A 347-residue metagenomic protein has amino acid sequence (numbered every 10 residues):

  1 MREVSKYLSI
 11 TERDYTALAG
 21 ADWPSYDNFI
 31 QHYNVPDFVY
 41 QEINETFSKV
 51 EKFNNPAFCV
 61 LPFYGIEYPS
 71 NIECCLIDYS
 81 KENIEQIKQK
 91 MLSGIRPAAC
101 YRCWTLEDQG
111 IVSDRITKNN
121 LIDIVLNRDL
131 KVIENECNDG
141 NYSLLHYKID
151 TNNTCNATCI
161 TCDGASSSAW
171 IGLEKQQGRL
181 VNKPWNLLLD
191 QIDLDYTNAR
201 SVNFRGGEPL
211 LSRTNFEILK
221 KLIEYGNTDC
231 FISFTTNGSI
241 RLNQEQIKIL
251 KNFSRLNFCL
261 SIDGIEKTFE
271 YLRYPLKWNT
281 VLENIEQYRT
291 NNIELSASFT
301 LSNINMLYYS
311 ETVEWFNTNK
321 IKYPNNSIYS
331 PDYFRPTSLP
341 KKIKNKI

Functional and structural regions predicted by a protein language model:
R2-I122, S143-H146, S330-I347: Accessory C-terminal segments flanking Radical SAM cores
A99, E107, T154-T158, D163-S166: Short pre-active-site segment immediately N-terminal to redox-active cysteine/selenocysteine motifs in thiol-based
G110-L145, C155-A157, Q177-G178: Recognition helices and adjacent regulatory flanks at domain boundaries
L144-T154, D163-W185, T197-R213, Y225-L242 (+3 more regions): Core AdoMet radical
V181-L194, P336-I347: Low-complexity, serine/threonine/proline-enriched polar segments
L219, I247, L282-E286, Y309-E314: Generic structural signal for well-ordered alpha-helices, preferentially at hydrophobic/aromatic core positions
I247-R255, R289, N317: Acidic (Asp/Glu)-rich catalytic clusters
N303-N319: Catalytic cores of alpha/beta
